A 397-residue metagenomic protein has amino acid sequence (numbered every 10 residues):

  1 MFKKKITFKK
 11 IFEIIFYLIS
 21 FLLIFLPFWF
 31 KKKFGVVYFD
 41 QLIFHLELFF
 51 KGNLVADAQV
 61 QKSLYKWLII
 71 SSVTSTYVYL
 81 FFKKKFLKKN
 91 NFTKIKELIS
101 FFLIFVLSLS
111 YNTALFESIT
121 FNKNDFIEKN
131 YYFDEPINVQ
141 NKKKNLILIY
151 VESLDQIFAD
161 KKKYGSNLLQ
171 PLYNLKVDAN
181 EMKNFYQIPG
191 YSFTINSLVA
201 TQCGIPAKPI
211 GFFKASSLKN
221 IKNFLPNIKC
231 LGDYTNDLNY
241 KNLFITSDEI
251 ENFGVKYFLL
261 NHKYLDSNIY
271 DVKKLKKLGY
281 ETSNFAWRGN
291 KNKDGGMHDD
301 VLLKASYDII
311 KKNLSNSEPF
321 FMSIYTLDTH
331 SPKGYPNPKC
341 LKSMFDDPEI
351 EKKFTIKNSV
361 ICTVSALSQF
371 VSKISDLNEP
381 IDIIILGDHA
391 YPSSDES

Functional and structural regions predicted by a protein language model:
M1-T120: Transmembrane and membrane-interface helices of multi-pass, inner-membrane envelope-modifying transferases
K5-K9, G52-K62, K83-K84, K88-F92 (+8 more regions): Short, structured coil/loop segments at alpha-helix boundaries
T7, V37-F39, D125-I127, T194 (+1 more regions): A diffuse structural propensity rather than consistent per-protein peaks
H45-L46, K123, I127, L172 (+1 more regions): Generic structural signal of hydrophobic/aromatic residues within well-ordered alpha-helices of folded domains
F105, D125-F126, H389-P392: Alpha-helical scaffold segments in carbohydrate-active enzymes
F116-N130: Alpha-helical transmembrane signal-anchor/signal-peptide segments
Y132-S397: Solvent-exposed soluble domains appended to multi-pass membrane proteins
